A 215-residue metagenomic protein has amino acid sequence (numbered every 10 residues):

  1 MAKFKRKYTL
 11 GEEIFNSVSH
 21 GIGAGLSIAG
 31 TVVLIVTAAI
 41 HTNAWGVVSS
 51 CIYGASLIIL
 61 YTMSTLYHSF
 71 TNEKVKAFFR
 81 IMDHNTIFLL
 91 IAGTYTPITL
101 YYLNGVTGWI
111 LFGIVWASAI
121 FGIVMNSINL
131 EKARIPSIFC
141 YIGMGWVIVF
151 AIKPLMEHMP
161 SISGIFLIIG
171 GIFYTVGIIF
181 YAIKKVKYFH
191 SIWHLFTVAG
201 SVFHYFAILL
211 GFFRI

Functional and structural regions predicted by a protein language model:
M1-I215: Multi-pass alpha-helical transmembrane bundles in non-GPCR membrane proteins that perform intramembrane catalysis
